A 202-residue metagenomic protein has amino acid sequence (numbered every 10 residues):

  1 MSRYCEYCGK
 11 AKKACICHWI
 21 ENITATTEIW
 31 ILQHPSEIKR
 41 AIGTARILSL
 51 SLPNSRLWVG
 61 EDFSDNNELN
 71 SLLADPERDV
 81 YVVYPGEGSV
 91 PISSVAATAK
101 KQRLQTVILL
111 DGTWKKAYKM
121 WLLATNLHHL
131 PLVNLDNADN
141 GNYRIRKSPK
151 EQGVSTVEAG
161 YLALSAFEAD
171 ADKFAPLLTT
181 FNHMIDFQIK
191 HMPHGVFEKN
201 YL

Functional and structural regions predicted by a protein language model:
C5-C8: Short cysteine-rich clusters marking metal-coordination/redox-active sites
K12-C15: Cys/His-rich microdomains that often coordinate metals
W19-A45: Short microdomains enriched in Cys/His and/or Lys/Arg
H34, P85, N137: Cofactor-binding loop segments of dinucleotide-utilizing enzymes, especially the Rossmann-like FAD- and NAD(P)+-binding
A41-I42, N67-E68, G141-R146: Short, charged, surface-exposed secondary-structure boundary motifs
P53-L122: S-adenosyl-L-methionine/SAH cofactor-binding core of RNA-modifying enzymes
T106, K115, K119, L123-L202: C-terminal folded domains that constitute the principal catalytic or ligand-binding module of multi-domain proteins
